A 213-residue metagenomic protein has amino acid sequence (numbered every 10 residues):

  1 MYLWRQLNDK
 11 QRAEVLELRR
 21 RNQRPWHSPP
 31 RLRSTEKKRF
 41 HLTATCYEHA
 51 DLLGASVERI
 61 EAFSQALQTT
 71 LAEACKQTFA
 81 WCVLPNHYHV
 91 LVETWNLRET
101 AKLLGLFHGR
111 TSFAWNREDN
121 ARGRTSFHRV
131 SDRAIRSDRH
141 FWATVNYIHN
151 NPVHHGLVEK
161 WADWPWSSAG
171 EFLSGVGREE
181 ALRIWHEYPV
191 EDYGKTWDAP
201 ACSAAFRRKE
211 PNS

Functional and structural regions predicted by a protein language model:
M1-S213: Short catalytic/metal-binding and nucleic-acid-binding patches
